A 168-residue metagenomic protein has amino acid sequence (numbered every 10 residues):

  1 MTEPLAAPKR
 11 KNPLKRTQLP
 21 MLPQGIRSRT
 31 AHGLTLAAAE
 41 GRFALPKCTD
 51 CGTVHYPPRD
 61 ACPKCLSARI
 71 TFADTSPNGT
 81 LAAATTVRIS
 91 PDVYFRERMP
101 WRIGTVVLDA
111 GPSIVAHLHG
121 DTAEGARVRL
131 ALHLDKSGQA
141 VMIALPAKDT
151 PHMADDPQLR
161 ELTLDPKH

Functional and structural regions predicted by a protein language model:
T2-F43, S137-Q139, L145, P151-M153: A broadly conserved sequence feature marking short terminus-proximal activation segments in nucleic acid-centric
E3, G111-H168: Well-ordered alpha/beta subsegment
R42-L45, R59: Residues immediately within or flanking Cys/His clusters that coordinate Zn2+ in small zinc-binding modules
G52, L66: Cys/His-coordinated zinc-binding microdomains
Y56, R69-T71: Short functional micro-motifs and their immediate structural scaffolds
G79-A82: Conserved hydrophobic positions within beta-strands
A84-S90: Short, conserved beta-turn/loop elements at beta-strand boundaries and strand-helix junctions
E97-S113: Short, basic/aromatic beta-hairpin or loop at an interaction surface
